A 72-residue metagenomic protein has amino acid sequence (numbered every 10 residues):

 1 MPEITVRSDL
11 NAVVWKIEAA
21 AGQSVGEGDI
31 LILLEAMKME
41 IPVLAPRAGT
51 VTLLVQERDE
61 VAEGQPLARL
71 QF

Functional and structural regions predicted by a protein language model:
M1-V13, I30-P46, F72: Short beta-strand-turn/beta-hairpin segments enriched in glycine/proline and small hydrophobics that form edge-strand
A12-G22, G26: Short, low-complexity, intrinsically disordered N-terminal segments
K16-A20, T52-E57: Short histidine-centered loop motifs in beta-beta connectors
E18, E40-L44, P66: Generic alpha-helical hydrophobic packing signal
G22-L31, R58-L67: A structural signal for short beta-strand/turn segments enriched in small hydrophobics and glycine
A45, Q56-D59: Juxtamembrane helix-loop transition sites at the ends of transmembrane segments in multi-pass membrane proteins
